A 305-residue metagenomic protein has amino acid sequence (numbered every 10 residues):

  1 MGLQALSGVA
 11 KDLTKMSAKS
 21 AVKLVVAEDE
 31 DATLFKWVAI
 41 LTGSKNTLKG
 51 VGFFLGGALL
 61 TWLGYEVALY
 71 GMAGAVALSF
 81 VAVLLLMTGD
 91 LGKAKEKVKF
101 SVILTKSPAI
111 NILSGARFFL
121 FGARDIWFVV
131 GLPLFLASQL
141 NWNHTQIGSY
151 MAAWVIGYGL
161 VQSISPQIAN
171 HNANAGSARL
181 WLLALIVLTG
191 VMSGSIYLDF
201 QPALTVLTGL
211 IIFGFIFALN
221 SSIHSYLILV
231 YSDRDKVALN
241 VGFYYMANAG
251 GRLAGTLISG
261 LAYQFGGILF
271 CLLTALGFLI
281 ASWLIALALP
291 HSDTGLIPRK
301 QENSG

Functional and structural regions predicted by a protein language model:
G2-K45: Cytoplasmic helix-loop-helix junction between adjacent transmembrane helices in 12-TM secondary transporters
D29-L41, H144, S232-Y244: Loop-to-transmembrane helix entry/capping segments in MFS-fold secondary transporters and related SLC/MFSD carriers
L60, L160-S177, Y263: Helix-to-loop junctions at the C-terminal end of transmembrane segments in multipass secondary transporters
V67-L85, F270-A288: Symmetry-related core transmembrane helices of the 12-TM Major Facilitator Superfamily/SLC fold
L86-A123, S138, G305: Juxtamembrane intracellular "pre-TM" segments in multi-pass secondary transporters
V130-I147: Short amphipathic helix-loop junctions that connect adjacent transmembrane helices in Major Facilitator Superfamily/SLC
A175-H224: C-terminal transmembrane helical hairpin of 12-TM major facilitator-type secondary transporters
D235-Q264: A late C-terminal transmembrane helix in Major Facilitator Superfamily
